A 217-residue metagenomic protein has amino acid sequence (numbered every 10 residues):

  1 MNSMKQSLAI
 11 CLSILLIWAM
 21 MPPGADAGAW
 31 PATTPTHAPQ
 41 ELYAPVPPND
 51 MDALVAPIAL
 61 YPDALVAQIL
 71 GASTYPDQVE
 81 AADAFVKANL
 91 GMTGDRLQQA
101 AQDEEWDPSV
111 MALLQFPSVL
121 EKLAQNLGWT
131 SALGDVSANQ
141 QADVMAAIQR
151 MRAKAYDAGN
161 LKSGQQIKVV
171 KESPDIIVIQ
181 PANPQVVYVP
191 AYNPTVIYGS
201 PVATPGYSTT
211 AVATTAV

Functional and structural regions predicted by a protein language model:
N2-C11: Bacterial N-terminal signal peptides that target proteins for export
I10-A19: Bacterial N-terminal signal peptides
M21-V217: N-terminal low-complexity segments enriched in Gly/Pro/Tyr/Ser
